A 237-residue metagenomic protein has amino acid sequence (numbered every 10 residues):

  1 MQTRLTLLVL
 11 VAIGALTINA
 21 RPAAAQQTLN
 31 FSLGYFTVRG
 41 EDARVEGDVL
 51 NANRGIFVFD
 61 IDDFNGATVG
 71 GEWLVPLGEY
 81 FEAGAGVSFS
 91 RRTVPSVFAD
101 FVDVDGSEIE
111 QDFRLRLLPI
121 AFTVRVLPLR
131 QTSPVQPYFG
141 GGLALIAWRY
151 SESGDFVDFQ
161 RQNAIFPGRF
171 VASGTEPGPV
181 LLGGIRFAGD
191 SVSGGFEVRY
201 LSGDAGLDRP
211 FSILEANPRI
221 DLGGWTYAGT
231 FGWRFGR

Functional and structural regions predicted by a protein language model:
M1-V9, I18-N19: Bacterial N-terminal signal peptides that target proteins for export
G14-P22: C-terminal segment of classical bacterial N-terminal signal peptides
A23-V75, G232-R237: Short glycine/proline- and aromatic-enriched beta-strand/turn motifs that initiate or cap beta-hairpins
Q26-T28, Y35-T37, E72-V157, G224-R237: Gram-negative (and chloroplast) outer-membrane scaffold detector with strong preference for beta-barrel transmembrane
E41-D60, R91-L115, A147-T175, A205-D221: Flexible, solvent-exposed loop segments that connect beta-strands
R44, R92, L181, R186-R237: Predominantly the C-terminal beta-signal and adjacent terminal strand-loop region of outer-membrane beta-barrel
F64-T68, L117-A121, E176-V180, S193 (+1 more regions): Transmembrane beta-barrel architecture of outer-membrane proteins
P128, S133-S193: A charged, solvent-exposed segment within the mature domains of Sec-exported extracytoplasmic proteins
